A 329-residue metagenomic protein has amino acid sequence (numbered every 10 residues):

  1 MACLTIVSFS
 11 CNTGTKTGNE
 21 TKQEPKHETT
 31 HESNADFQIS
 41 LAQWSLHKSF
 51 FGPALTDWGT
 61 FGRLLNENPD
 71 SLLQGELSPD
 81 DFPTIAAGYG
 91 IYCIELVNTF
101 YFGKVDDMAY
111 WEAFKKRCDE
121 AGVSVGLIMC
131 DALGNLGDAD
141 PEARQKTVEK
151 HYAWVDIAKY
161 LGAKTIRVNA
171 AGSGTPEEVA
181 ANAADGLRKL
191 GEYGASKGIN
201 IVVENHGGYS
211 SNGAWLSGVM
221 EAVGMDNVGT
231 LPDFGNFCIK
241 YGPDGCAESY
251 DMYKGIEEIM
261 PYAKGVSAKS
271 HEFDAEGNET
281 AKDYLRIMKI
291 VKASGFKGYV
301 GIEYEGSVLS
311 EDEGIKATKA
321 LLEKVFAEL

Functional and structural regions predicted by a protein language model:
V7-S10: C-terminal motif of bacterial Sec signal peptides marking the signal peptidase cleavage site
N12-V155, K159, E178, A195 (+4 more regions): N-terminal pre-domain/capping segments
N34, P53, D185-K289: Acidic/histidine-rich catalytic cores of soluble enzymes
F37-Q43, I94-L96, V125-C130, I166-V168 (+4 more regions): Hydrophobic faces of well-ordered beta-strands that scaffold small-molecule active sites in alpha/beta enzyme cores
W44-L46, V97-T99, C130-L133, A171-S173 (+5 more regions): Active-site beta-loop-alpha junctions enriched in small/polar residues
P79, W111, R144-H151, A180-A183 (+7 more regions): Aromatic/hydrophobic pocket-lining residues that form the small-molecule binding cavity in soluble enzyme cores
I91, A158, A163, A263 (+1 more regions): A structural motif
I157-E178, K197-Y209, I302: Active-site groove signature of glycoside hydrolases
